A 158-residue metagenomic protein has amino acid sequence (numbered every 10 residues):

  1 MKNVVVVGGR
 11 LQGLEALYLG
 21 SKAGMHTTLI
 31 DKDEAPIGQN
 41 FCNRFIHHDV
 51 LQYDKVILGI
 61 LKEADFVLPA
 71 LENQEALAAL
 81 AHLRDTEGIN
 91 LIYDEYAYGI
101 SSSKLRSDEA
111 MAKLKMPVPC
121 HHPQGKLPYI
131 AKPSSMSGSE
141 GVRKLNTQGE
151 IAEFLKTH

Functional and structural regions predicted by a protein language model:
M1-A97: ATP-binding N-terminal substructure of ATP-dependent carboxylate-amine bond-forming enzymes
V6, Y98-H158: Active-site nucleotide/adenylate-binding loops and adjacent lid/helix of ATP-dependent enzymes
